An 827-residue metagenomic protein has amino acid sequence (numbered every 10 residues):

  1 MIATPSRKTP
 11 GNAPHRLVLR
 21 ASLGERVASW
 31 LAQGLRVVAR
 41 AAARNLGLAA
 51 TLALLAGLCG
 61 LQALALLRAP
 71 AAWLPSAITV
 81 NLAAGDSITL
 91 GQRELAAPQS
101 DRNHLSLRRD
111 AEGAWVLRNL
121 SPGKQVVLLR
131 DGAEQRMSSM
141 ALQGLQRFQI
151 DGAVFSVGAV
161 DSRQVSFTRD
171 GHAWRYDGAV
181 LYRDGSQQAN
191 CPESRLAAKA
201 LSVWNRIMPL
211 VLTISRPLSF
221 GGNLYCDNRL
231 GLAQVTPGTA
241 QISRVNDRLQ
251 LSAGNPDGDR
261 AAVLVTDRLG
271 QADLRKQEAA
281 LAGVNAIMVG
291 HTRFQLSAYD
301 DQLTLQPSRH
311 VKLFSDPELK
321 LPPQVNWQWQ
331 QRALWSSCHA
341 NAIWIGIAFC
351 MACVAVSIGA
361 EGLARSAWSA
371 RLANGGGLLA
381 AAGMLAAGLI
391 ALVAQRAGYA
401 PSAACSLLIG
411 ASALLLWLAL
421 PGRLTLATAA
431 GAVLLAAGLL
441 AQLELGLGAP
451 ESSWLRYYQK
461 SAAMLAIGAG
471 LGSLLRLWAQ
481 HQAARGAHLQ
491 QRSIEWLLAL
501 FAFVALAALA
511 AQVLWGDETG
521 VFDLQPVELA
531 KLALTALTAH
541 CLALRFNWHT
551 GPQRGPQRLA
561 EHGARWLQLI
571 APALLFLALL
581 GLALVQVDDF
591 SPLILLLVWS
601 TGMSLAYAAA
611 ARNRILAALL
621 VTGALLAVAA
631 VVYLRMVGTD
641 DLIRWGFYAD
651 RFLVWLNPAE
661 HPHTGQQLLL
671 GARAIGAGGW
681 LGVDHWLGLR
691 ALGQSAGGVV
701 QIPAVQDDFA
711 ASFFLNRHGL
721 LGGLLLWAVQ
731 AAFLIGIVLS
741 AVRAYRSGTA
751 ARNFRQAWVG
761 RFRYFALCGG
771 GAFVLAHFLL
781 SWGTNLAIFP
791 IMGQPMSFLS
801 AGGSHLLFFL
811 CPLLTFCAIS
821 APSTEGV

Functional and structural regions predicted by a protein language model:
I2-A42, W758-L767, A776-V827: A juxtamembrane structural motif centered on a specific transmembrane helix
H15-L19, L82-V154, D161-F167, Y176 (+6 more regions): Forkhead-associated
R20-I78, A282-D517, F576-A578, L720 (+3 more regions): A structural signal for hydrophobic alpha-helical transmembrane segments in multi-pass membrane proteins
A71, A77-T79, L616-L726, V759-F762: Hydrophobic, glycine- and aromatic-enriched re-entrant/interface helices and adjoining loop segments
G283, G290, I347-G362, L720-A776: Hydrophobic transmembrane alpha-helices and their immediate junctions
S453-Y457, L514-T538, R558-A571, V585-P592 (+2 more regions): Membrane-interface segments at transmembrane-helix junctions in multi-pass inner-membrane proteins
L532-G555, L810-A818: Membrane-interfacial alpha-helical segments at the cytosolic side of multi-pass membrane proteins
P572-Q586, F590-D640: Hydrophobic alpha-helical segments of polytopic membrane proteins
